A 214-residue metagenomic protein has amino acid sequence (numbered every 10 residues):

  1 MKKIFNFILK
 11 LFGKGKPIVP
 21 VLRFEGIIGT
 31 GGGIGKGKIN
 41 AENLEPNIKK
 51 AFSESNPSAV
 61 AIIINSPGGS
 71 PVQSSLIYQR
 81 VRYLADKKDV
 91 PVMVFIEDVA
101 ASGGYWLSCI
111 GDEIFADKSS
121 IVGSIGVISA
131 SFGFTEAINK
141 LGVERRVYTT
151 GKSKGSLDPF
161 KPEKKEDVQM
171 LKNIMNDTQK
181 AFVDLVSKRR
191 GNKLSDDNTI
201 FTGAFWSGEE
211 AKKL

Functional and structural regions predicted by a protein language model:
M1-V90, V99-R189: Small-residue-centered hinge/linker elements
Q79-V81, K165-M170, F201-L214: Short, charged low-complexity intrinsically disordered segments located at boundaries of structured domains
V94-A101, I200-A204: Glycine-rich beta-to-alpha transition loops that act as phosphate-gripper elements at the mouths of alpha/beta enzyme
F182-K213: Secondary-structure end/capping motifs
